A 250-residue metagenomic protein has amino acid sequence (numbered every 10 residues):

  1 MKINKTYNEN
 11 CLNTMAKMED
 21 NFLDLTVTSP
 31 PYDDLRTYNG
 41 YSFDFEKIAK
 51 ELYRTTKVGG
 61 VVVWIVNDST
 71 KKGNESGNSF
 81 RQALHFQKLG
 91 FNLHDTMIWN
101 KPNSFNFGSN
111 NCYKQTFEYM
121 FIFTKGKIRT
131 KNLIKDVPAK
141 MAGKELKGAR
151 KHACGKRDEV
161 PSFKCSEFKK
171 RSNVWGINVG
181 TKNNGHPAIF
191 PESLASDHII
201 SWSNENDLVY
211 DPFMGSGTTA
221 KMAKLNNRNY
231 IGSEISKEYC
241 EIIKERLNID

Functional and structural regions predicted by a protein language model:
M1-I242, L247-N248: Core catalytic lobe of class I
